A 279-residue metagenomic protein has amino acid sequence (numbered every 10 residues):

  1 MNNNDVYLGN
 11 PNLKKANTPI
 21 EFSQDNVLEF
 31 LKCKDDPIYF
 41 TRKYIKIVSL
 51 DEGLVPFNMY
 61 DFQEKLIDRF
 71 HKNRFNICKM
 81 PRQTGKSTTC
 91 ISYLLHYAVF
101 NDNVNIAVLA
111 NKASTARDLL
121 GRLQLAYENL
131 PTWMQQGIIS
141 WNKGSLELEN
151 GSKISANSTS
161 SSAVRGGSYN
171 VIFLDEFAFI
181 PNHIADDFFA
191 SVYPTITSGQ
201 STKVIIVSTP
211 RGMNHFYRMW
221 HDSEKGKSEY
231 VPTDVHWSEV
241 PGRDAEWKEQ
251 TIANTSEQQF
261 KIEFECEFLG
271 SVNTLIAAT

Functional and structural regions predicted by a protein language model:
N2-T279: Phosphate/NTP-binding elements of NTP-utilizing enzymes
